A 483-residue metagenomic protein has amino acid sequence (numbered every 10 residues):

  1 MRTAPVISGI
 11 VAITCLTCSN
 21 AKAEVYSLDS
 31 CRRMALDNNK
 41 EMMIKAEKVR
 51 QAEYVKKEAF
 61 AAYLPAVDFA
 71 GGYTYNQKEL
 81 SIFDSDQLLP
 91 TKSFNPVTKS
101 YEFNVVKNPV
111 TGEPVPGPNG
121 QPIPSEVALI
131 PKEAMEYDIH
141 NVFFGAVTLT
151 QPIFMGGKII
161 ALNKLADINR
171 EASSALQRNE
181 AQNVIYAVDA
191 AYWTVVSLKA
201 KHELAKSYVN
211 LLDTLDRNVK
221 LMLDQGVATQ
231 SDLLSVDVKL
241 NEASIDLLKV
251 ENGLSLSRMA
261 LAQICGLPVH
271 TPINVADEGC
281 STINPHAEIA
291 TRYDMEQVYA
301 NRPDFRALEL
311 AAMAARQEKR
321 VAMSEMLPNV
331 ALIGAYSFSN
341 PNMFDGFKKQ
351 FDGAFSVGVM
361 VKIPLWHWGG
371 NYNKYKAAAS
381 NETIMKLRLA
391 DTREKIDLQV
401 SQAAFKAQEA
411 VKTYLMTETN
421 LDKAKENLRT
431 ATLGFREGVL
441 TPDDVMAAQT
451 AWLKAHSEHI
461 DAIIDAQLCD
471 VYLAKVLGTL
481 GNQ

Functional and structural regions predicted by a protein language model:
M1-G9: Bacterial N-terminal signal peptides that target proteins for export
S8-T17: Bacterial N-terminal signal peptides
A21-S81, I153, V269, A276-R316 (+3 more regions): Bacterial Sec-pathway N-terminal export signals of envelope proteins
M43, V67-S81, K132-H140, T150-N179 (+4 more regions): Small/polar (Gly/Ser/Thr/Ala-rich) solvent-exposed segments that form structured loops/beta-strands/short helices used
I44-A59, E180, V184-E203, L221 (+5 more regions): Amphipathic alpha-helical coiled-coil segments
Y54, A175-Q297, A403-K406, A410 (+2 more regions): Periplasmic alpha-helical coiled-coil/stalk elements that build and connect Gram-negative outer-membrane
A70-T148, E278-E288, R320, I333-I363 (+1 more regions): Small/polar, glycine/serine/threonine/aspartate-rich low-complexity segments that form flexible
